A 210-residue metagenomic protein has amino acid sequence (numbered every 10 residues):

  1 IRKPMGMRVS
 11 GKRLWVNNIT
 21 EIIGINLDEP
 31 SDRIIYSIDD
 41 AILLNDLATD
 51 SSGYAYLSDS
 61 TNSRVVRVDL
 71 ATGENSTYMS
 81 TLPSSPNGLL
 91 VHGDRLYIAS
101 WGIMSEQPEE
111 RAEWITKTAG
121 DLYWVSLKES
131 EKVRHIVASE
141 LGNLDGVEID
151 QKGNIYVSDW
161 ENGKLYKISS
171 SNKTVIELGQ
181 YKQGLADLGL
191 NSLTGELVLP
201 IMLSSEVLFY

Functional and structural regions predicted by a protein language model:
I1-W15, I38-A55, T81-Q107, A119 (+3 more regions): Beta-rich, blade/repeat-based domains predominating in secreted/periplasmic proteins but also intracellular
N17, S60-T61, S105-G120, W160-E161 (+1 more regions): Short, solvent-exposed loop/turn segments at conserved positions within beta-propeller repeat blades
E21-S52, S58, N62, T77: Asp-box/WD-like beta-propeller blade repeats and closely related beta-sheet repeat scaffolds
I22-G24, S63-V65, S105-E106, G120-L122 (+2 more regions): Structural signal for beta-propeller blades
N26-S31, D69-G73, S126-E131, I168-K173: Short loop/turn segments that connect beta-strands within beta-propeller blades
R33-S37, S76-T81, V133-A138, V175-Q180: Beta-propeller fold detector
D46, V65, L70-S76, P83: Eukaryote-skewed repeat-based solenoidal scaffolds used as protein-protein interaction platforms, primarily
V68, V157-S204, Y210: C-terminal closing repeat unit and adjoining cap/tail of repeat-based domains
